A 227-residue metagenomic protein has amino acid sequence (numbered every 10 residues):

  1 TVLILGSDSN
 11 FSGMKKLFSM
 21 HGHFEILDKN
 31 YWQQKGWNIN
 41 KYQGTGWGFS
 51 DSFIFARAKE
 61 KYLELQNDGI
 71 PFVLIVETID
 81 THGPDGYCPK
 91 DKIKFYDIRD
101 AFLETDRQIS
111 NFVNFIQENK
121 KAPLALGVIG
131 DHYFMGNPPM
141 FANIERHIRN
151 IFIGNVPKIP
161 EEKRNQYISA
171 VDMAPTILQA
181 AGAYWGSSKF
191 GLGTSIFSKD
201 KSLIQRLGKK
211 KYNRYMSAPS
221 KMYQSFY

Functional and structural regions predicted by a protein language model:
T1-P71, I79-K90, D100, G193-I196: Active-site-proximal alpha/beta segments of enzymes that process anionic O-linked groups
T1-V2, N67-L74, K120-A125, P219-F226: Loop/turn elements at helix/coil->beta-strand transitions in domains of secreted/extracellular proteins
L3, N10, A125-V128, Y133 (+3 more regions): Soluble extramembrane regions of membrane proteins in the secretory/endomembrane system
H21-W32, F141-I153: Flexible glycine/proline-rich, aromatic-decorated loop/lid segments
T45-F53, Y96-L103, R164-V171, F190: Soluble non-cytosolic domains of exported or imported proteins
A56-Q66, Y87-L124: A long, amphipathic alpha-helix that forms part of the scaffold/cap immediately adjacent to metal-dependent active
E104-I144, F152, L178-Y184: Metal-dependent active-site segment of extracytoplasmic phospho-/sulfohydrolases and closely related
P157-Y227: Membrane-interface soluble catalytic domains
